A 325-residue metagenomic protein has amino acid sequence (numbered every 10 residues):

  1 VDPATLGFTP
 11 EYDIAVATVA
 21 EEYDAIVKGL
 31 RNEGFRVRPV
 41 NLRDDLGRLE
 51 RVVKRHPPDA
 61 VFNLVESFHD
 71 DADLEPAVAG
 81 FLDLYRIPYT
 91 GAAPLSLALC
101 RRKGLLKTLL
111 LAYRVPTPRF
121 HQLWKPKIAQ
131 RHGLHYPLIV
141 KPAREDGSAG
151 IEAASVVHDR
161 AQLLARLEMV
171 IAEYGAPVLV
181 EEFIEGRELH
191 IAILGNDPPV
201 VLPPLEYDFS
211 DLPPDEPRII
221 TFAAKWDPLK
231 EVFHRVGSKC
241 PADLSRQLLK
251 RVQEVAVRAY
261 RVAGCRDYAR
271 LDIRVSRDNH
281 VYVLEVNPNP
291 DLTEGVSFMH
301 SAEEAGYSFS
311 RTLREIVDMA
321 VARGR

Functional and structural regions predicted by a protein language model:
V1-P88, P94-L95, L99-R101, L105 (+4 more regions): ATP-binding N-terminal substructure of ATP-dependent carboxylate-amine bond-forming enzymes
P10-V16, E152-V157, M299-S301: Short glycine-enriched, charge-decorated loop/helix-capping segments at active-site entrances that position
G29, G34-F35, E145-G147, K225-R235: Short, basic/glycine-rich phosphate-binding loops at helix/coil junctions that contact nucleotide phosphates
V37, P88-Y89, T117, L138 (+1 more regions): Hydrophobic beta-strand scaffold residues
V53-P57, L97-L179, I184-R187, D197-P198: Active-site nucleotide/adenylate-binding loops and adjacent lid/helix of ATP-dependent enzymes
L111-R114, D243-R325: ATP-dependent carboxylate activation and anion-phosphoryl transfer catalytic cores that bind Mg-ATP to form
R160-E254, R277-Y282: Phosphate-binding site of ATP-dependent enzymes
